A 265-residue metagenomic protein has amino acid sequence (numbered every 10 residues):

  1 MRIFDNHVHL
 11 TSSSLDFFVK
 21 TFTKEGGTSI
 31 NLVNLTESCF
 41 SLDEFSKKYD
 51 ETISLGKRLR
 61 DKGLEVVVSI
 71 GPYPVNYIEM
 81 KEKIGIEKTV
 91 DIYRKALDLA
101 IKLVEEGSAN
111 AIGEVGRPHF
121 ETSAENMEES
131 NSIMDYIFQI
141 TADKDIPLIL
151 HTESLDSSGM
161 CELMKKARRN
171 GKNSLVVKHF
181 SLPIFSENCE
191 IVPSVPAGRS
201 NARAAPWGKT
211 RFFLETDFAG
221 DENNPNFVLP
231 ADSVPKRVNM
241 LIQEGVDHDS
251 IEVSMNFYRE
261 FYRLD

Functional and structural regions predicted by a protein language model:
R2-S13, F17-K47, R60-I78, N110-A111 (+1 more regions): Divalent metal-dependent hydrolysis catalytic cores, especially in the metallo-beta-lactamase
H7, V68, E114, T141 (+1 more regions): Conserved, mostly hydrophobic/aromatic
S12, R94, I101-P183: Divalent metal-binding pocket/active-site signature
E25-S29, A109, I146-P147, A167-N173 (+2 more regions): Glycine-enriched alpha-helix->loop->beta-strand junction motifs that scaffold or abut catalytic
K48-E51, T89-L97, N126-D135, P230-V234: Charged helix-capping and loop-helix junction motifs
E51-V104: Metal-cofactor-binding active-site regions of metalloenzymes
Q139, D143, P235-D265: Mid-to-C-terminal alpha-helical segments outside catalytic/metal-binding sites
T210-L229: Short acidic/histidine-rich active-site segments
